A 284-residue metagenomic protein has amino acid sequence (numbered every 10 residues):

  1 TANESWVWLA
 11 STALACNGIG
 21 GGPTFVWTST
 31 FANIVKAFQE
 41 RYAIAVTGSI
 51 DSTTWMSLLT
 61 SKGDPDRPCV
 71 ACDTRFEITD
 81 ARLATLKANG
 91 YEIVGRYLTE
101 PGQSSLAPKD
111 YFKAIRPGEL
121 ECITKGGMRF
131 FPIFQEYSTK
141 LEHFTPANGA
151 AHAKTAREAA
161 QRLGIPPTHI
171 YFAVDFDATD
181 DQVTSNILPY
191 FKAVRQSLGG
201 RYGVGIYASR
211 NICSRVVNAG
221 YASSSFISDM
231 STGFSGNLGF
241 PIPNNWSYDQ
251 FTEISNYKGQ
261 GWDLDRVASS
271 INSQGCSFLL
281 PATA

Functional and structural regions predicted by a protein language model:
T1-W8, T12-L58: Short acidic, glycine/serine/threonine-rich helix-capping segments at coil-helix boundaries
W6, C69-D73, E92-Y97, R129-F134 (+4 more regions): Structural recognition of the beta-strand scaffold that forms the well-ordered cores of secreted hydrolase catalytic
L14, S61-C72: An acidic-aromatic substrate-binding cleft motif
R67-F76, C213, N218-A284: Functionally critical loop-and-helix segments that line ligand-binding/catalytic clefts of soluble enzyme domains
T74-K87: Short, acidic/polar
E77, L98, Q103-T184: Substrate-binding cleft of extracellular glycoside hydrolase catalytic domains
F176-R201: Active-site cleft segment of glycoside hydrolase catalytic domains centered on the general acid/base Glu
G199-R215, S223: Aromatic-lined carbohydrate-recognition surfaces of secreted/lumenal glycan-active proteins
